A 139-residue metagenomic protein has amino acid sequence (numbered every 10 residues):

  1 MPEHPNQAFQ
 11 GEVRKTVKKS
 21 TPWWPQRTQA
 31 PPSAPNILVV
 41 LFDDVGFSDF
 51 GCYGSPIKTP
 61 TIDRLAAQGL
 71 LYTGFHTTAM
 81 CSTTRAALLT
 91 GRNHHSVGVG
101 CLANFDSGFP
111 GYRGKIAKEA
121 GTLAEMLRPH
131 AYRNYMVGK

Functional and structural regions predicted by a protein language model:
M1-K139: Formylglycine-dependent sulfatase
